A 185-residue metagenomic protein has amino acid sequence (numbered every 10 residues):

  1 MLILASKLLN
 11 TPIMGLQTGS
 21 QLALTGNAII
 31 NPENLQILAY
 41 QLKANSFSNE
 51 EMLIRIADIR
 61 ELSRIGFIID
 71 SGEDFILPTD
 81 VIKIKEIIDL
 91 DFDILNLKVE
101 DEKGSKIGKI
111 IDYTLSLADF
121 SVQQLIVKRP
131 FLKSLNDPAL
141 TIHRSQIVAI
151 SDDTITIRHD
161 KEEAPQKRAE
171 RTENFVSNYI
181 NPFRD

Functional and structural regions predicted by a protein language model:
M1-D185: Peripheral interaction segments used for macromolecular assembly
